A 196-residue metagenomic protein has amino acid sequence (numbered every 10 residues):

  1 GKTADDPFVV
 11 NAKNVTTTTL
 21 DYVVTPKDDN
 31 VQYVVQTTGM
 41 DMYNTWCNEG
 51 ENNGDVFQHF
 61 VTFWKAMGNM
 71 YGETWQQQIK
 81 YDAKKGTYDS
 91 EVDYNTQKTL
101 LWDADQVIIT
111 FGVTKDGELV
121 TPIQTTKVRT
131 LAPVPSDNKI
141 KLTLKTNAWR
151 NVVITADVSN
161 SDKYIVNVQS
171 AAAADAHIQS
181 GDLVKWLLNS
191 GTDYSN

Functional and structural regions predicted by a protein language model:
G1, K115-P133: Extracellular fibronectin type III
T3-N11, V134-L142: Proline-enriched interdomain boundary motifs that mark the N-terminal boundary and often initiate the first structured
N14-T16, T146-A148: Residue-level recognition of beta-strand termini and adjacent short loop/turns
T18-Y22, R150-I154: Structural beta-strand segments of beta-rich domains
V24, I108-T110, A156: An aromatic-rich alpha-helical recognition segment common to small helix-rich domains
T25-M67, D157-W186: Solvent-exposed loop/turn segments flanking beta-strands in beta-repeat/beta-sandwich domains
Y71-G72, D82-K84, D89, N95-D105 (+1 more regions): Surface-exposed, short loops/turns at beta-strand junctions within beta-sandwich domains
L100-E118: Beta-strand-rich modules
